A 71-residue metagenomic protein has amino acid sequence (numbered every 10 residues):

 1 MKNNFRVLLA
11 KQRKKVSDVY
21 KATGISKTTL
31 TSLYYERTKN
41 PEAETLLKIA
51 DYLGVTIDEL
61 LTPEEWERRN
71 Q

Functional and structural regions predicted by a protein language model:
N3-A22: Short basic helix-loop element that most often maps to the first helix and adjoining turn of HTH DNA-binding modules
V7, R13, S32, L61-Q71: Short, charged recognition helix plus adjacent turn of helix-turn-helix-like nucleic-acid-binding domains
S17, T28, D58: Key DNA-contact positions within bacterial/archaeal DNA-binding proteins
K21, Y35, T62: Phosphate-coordinating loops and pocket residues in cytosolic domains that bind phosphorylated ligands
I25-N40: Recognition helix of helix-turn-helix/homeodomain-like DNA-binding domains that insert into the DNA major groove
R37-K48, E67: Short, basic-rich loop-to-helix N-cap that marks the start of a DNA-contacting helix
E44-E59: DNA major-groove recognition helix of helix-turn-helix/homeodomain DNA-binding modules
